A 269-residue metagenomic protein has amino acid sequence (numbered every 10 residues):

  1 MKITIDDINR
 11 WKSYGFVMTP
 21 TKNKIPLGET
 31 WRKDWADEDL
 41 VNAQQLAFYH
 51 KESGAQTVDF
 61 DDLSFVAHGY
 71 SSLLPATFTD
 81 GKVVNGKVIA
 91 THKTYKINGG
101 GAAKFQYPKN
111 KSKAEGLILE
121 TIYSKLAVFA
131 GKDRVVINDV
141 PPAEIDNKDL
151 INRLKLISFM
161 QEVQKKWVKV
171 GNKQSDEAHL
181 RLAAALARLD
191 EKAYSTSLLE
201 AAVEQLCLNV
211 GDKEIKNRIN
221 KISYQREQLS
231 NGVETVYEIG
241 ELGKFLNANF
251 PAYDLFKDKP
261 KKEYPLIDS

Functional and structural regions predicted by a protein language model:
M1, E52-G54, L63, K259-S269: Intein modules and their embedded homing endonuclease domains
M1-A47: DNA replication initiation on ssDNA origins
K2-D7, V66-H68, E200: Well-ordered, non-membrane alpha-helical segments in soluble/globular domains
V17, K192-T196, D212-K213: Intrinsically disordered or highly flexible coil/loop and linker segments, enriched in small and charged/polar residues
V17-P20, S72-V84: Short secondary-structure junctions
T30-V41, H68-S71, Y107-K109, P265-D268: Short, solvent-exposed secondary-structure boundary motifs
A47-Y70, G81-L198, Q205-L206, V236-P251 (+1 more regions): DNA replication initiation modules
E200-K262: Basic, alpha-helical nucleic-acid-binding regions used in initiation and control of genome expression
